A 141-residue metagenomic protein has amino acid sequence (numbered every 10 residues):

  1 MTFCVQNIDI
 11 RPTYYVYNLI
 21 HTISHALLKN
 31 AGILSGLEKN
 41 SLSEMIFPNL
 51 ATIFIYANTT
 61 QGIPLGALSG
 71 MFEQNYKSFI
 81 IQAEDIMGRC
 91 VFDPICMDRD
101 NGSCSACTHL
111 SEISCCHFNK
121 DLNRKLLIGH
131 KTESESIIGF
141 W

Functional and structural regions predicted by a protein language model:
M1-W141: C-terminal accessory domains/tails appended to large, multi-domain proteins
